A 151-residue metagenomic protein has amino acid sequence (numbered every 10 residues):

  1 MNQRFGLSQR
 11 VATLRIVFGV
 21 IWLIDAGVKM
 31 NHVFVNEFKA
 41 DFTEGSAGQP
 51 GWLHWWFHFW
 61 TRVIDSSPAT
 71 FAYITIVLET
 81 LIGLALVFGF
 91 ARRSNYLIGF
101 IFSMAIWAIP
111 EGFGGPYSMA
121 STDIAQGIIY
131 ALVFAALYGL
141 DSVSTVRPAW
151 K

Functional and structural regions predicted by a protein language model:
M1-L81, F88-K151: Extended, low-polarity transmembrane helix blocks
